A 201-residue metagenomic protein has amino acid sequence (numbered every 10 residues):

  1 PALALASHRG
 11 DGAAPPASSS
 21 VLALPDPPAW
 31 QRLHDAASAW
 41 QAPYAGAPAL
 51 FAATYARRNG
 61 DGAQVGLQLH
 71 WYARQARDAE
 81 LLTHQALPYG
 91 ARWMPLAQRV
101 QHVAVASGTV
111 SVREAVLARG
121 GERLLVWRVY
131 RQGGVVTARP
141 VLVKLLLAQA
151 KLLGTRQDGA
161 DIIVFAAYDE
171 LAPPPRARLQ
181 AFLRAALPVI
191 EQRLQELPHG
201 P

Functional and structural regions predicted by a protein language model:
P1-A76: Membrane-interface segments at or immediately adjacent to transmembrane helices that form the boundary between
F51-G200: A cross-kingdom signal targeting lumenal/periplasmic-facing segments of multi-pass membrane and secretory-pathway
